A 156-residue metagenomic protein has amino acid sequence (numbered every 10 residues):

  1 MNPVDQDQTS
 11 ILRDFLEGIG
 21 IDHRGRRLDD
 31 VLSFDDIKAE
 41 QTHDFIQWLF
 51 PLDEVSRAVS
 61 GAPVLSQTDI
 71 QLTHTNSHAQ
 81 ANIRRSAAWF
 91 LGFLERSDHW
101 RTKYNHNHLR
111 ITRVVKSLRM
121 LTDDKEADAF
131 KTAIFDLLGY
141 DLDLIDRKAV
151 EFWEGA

Functional and structural regions predicted by a protein language model:
M1-D98, V115-L118, K125, A133 (+1 more regions): N-terminal leader regions that mediate targeting or early regulatory function
F93-A156: Alpha-helical bundle/repeat cores within regulatory domains of eukaryotic proteins
